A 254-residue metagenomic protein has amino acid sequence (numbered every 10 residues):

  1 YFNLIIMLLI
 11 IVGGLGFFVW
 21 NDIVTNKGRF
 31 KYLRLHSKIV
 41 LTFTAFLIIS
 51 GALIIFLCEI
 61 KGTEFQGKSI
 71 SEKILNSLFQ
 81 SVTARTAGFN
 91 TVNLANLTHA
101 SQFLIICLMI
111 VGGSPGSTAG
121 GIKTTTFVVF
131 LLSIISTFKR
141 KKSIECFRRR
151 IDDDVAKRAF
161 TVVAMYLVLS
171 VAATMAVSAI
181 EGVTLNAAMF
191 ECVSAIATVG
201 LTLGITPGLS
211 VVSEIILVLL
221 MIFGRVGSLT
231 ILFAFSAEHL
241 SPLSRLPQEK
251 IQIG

Functional and structural regions predicted by a protein language model:
Y1-G254: Membrane-proximal intracellular helices of multi-pass ion channels
